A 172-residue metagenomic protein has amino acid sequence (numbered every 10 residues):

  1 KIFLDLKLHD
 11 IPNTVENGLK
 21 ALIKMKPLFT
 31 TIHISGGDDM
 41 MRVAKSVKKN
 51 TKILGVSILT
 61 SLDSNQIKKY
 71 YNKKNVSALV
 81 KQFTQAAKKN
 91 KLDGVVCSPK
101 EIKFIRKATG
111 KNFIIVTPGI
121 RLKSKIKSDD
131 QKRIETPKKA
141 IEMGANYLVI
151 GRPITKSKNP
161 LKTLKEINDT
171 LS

Functional and structural regions predicted by a protein language model:
K1-H9, L148: Active-site cofactor/substrate anionic-group-binding motifs, chiefly glycine- and Lys/Arg-rich phosphate-binding loops
K7, T30, A87, I105 (+3 more regions): Conserved, mostly hydrophobic/aromatic
D10-K103, A108-V116, R121-K127: Conserved anion-binding
M41-V47, I141, I154-S172: C-terminal helical cap(s) of enzyme catalytic domains, especially alpha/beta-barrels
P118, I150-P153: Glycine-rich beta-strand-to-loop/alpha-helix junction loops that act as flexible
S128-R133: Short glycine/threonine-rich catalytic loop with a Thr-x-Gly-x-Asp
T136-P137: Cap/insert and terminal regions of metallo-dependent hydrolase folds
